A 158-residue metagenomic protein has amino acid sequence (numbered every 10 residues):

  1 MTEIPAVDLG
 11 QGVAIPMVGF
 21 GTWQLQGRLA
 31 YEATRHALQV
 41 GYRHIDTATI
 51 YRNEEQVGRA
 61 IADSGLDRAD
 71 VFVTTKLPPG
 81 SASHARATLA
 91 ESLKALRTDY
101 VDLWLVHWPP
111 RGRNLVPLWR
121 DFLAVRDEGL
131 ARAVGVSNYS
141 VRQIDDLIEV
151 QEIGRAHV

Functional and structural regions predicted by a protein language model:
M1-V71: N-terminal binding-site loop/beta-alpha segment at the start of enzyme catalytic domains that lines or forms
P16-G21, I45, V71-T75, V101-V106 (+2 more regions): Hydrophobic faces of well-ordered beta-strands that scaffold small-molecule active sites in alpha/beta enzyme cores
W23-L25, A48-I50, K76-G80, V106-P109 (+1 more regions): Active-site beta-loop-alpha junctions enriched in small/polar residues
R35, E55-R59, T75, A87-A90 (+1 more regions): N-terminal, well-ordered alpha-helical segments
E54-E55, S81-S83: Short active-site-adjacent helix-start/loop capping segments
S83-R155: Glycine/proline-rich, positively charged, aromatic-decorated active-site loop/lid region on the catalytic face
